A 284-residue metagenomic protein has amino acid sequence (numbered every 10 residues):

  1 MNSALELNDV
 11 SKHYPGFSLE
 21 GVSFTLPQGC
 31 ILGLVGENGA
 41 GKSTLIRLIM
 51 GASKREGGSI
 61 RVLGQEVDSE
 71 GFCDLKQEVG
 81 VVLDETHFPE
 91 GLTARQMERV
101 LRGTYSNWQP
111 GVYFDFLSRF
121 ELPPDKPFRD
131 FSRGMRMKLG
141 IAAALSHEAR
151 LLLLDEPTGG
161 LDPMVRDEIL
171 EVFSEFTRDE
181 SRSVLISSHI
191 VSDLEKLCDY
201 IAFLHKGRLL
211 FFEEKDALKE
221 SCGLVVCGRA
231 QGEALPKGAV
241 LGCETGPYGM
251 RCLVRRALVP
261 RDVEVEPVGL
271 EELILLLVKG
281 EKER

Functional and structural regions predicted by a protein language model:
L7-V10, F17-P27, G58: Conserved beta-strand
L32-E37: The feature captures the beta-strand-to-loop junction immediately N-terminal to the Walker
M50: Helix-to-loop junction immediately C-terminal to a conserved catalytic motif
G58-D68, D74-L75: Conserved ABC transporter NBD signature motif
Q77, V81-L139: ABC-family P-loop ATPase nucleotide-binding domains
S146-R150: A short, proline-enriched helix->beta-strand linker immediately N-terminal to the Walker B motif in ABC-type P-loop
L152-E156, L161: Catalytic Walker B motif of ABC-type/P-loop ATPase nucleotide-binding domains
L170-V254: ABC transporter nucleotide-binding domain
